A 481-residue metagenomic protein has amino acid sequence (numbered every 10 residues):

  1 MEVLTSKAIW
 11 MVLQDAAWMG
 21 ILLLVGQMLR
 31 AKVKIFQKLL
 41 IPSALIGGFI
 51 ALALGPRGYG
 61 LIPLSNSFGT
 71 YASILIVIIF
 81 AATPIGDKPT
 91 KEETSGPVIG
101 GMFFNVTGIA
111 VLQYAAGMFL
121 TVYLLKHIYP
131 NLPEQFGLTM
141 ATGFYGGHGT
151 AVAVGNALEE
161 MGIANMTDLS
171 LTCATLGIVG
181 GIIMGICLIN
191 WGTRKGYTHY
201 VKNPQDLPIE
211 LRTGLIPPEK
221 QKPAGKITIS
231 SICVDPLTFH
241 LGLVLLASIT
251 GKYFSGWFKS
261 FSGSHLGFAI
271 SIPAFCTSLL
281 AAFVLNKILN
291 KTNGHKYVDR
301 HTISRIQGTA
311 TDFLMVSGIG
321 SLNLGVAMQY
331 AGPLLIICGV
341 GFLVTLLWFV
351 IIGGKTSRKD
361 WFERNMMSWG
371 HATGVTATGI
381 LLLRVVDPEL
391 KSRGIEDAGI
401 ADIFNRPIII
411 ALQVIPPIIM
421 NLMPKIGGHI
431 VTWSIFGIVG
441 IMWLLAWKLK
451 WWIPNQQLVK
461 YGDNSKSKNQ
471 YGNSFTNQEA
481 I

Functional and structural regions predicted by a protein language model:
M1-W10, A16, T193-T238, N290-G294 (+1 more regions): Intrinsically disordered, low-complexity non-transmembrane regions of multi-pass membrane transporters
K7-I21, N66-I79, F136, M140-A141 (+4 more regions): Structural signature of hydrophobic alpha-helical transmembrane segments
L22, G48-L54, F68-P97, L279-L289 (+2 more regions): Hydrophobic transmembrane alpha-helices of secondary-active transporters and Na+-translocating membrane complexes
L29-A44, L61-G69, Y123, C187 (+1 more regions): Flexible hinge motifs at transmembrane-helix junctions and intramembrane kinks/re-entrant loops in multi-pass membrane
V33-L40, L61-G69, G86-N105, N290-S304 (+4 more regions): Interfacial helix-loop-helix linkers and transmembrane-helix boundary segments in multi-pass membrane proteins
D87-V122, H240-V244, H301-R305, G320-V350 (+2 more regions): Entry/N-cap segments of selected transmembrane alpha helices and their immediately preceding amphipathic helices
G108, L120, Y129-N165, L176 (+4 more regions): Alpha-helical membrane segments and immediately flanking helix-loop junctions that form or couple to the substrate/ion
L314-S317, L322-L324, L334-W451: C-terminal transmembrane helix pair
